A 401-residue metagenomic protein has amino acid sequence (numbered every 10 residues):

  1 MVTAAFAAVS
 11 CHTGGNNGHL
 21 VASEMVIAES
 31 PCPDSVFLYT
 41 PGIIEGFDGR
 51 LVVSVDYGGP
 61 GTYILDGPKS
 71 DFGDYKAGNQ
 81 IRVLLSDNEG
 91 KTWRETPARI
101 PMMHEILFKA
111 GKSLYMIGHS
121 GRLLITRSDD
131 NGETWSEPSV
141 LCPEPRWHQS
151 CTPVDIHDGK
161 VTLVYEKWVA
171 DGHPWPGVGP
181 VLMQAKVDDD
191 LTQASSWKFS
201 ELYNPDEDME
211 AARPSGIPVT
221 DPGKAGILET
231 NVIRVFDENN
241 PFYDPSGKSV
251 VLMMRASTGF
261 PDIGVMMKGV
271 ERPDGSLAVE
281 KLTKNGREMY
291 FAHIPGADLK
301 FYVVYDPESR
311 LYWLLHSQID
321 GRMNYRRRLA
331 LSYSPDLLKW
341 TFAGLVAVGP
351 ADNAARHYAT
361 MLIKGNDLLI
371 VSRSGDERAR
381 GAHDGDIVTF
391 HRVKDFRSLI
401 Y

Functional and structural regions predicted by a protein language model:
M1-A8: Bacterial N-terminal signal peptides
C11-H104, F108-S150, V154-P295, Y305-N353 (+2 more regions): Beta-rich carbohydrate-recognition and catalytic domains
